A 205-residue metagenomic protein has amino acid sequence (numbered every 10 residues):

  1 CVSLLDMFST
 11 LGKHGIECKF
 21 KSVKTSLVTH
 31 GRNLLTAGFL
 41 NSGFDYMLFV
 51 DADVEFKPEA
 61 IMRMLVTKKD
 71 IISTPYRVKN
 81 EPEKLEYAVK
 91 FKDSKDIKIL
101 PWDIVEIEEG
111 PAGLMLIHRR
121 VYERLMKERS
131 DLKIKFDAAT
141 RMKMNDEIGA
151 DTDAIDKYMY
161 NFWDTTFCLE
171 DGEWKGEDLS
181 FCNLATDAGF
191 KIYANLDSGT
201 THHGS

Functional and structural regions predicted by a protein language model:
C1-G12: Short, well-formed alpha-helical segments that are part of the catalytic scaffolds of diverse glycosyltransferases
E17, D53, D70, K191 (+1 more regions): Residue-level detector of anion-binding/catalytic polar loops
E17-T25, V50-A52: Short beta-strand/loop segment that forms part of the nucleotide-sugar
S26-G31: A short, glycine-/small-residue-rich helix N-cap motif at loop->alpha-helix starts within glycosyltransferase
N33-Y46: Active-site nucleotide-sugar/metal-binding loop of Leloir-type enzymes
T36, K57-T165: Conserved catalytic core of nucleotide-sugar-dependent glycosyltransferases
G43-E55: Short beta-strand-to-loop acidic/aromatic patch adjacent to the donor-nucleotide binding site
D131-S205: C-terminal catalytic/acceptor-binding lobe
